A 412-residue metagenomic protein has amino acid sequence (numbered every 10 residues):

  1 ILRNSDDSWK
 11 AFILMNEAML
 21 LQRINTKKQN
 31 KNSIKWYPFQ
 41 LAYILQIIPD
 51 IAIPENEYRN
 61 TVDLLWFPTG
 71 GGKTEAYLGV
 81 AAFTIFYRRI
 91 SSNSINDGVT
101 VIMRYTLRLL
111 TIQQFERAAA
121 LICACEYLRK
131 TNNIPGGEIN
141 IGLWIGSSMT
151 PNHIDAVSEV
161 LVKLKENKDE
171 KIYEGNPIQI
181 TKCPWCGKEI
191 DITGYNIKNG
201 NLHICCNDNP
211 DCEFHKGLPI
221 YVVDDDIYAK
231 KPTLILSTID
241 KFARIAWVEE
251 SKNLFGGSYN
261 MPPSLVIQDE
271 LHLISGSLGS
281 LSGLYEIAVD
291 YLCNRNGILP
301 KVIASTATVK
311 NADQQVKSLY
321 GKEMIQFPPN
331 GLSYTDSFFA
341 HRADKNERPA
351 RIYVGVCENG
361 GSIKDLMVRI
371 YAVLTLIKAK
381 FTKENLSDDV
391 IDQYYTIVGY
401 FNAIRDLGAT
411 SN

Functional and structural regions predicted by a protein language model:
I1-I48, P184, K188, N412: Low-complexity, highly charged intrinsically disordered N-terminal segments that act as targeting/localization
R59-A81: Walker A/P-loop
N60-V62, T84-E116, E126-G137, G297-I298 (+1 more regions): Conserved SF1/SF2 helicase motif Ia
L65-G71, L109, E270-L278, A288-L319 (+1 more regions): Conserved helicase ATPase motor motifs in RecA-like P-loop NTPase domains
D97-C123, G142-M149, D240-R244, A307-D313 (+1 more regions): Conserved Walker A/P-loop ATP-binding site and its immediately adjacent core in helicase/helicase-like ATPase domains
S147-I180, P300, V309-S318, E323-N412: Conserved interdomain linker/interface between the two RecA-like ATPase lobes of SF2 helicase motors
T150-D224: Cys/His-rich short segments
D240, L254-R295: SF2 helicase catalytic motif II
